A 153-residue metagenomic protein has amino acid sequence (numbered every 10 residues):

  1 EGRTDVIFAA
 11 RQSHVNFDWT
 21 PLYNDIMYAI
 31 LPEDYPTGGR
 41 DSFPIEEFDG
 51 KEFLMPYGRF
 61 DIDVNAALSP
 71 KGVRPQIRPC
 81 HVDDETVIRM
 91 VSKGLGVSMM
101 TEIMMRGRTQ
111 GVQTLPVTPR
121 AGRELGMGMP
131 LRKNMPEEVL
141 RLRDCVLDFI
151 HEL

Functional and structural regions predicted by a protein language model:
E1-M27, L31, G39, V91-L95 (+1 more regions): Short beta-strand-centered segments that line the small-molecule binding cleft or hinge of alpha/beta clamshell
R3, R59-L115: Hydrophobic hinge/microswitch elements
N16, S42, D83-D84: Structural motif corresponding to alpha-helix initiation and N-cap regions
D18-P21, T37, P44-E46, A67-S69 (+2 more regions): Short secondary-structure boundary/capping segments
D25, P44, V64, T86 (+1 more regions): Conserved sugar-transfer catalytic core signal across GT-A, GT-B, and GT-C glycosyltransferases
Y28-I30, P36, L54, V97 (+1 more regions): Residues embedded in well-ordered beta-strands
T37, K51-Q76, M135-R143, L153: Secondary-structure junction motif
T114-L153: A late-sequence structural motif
